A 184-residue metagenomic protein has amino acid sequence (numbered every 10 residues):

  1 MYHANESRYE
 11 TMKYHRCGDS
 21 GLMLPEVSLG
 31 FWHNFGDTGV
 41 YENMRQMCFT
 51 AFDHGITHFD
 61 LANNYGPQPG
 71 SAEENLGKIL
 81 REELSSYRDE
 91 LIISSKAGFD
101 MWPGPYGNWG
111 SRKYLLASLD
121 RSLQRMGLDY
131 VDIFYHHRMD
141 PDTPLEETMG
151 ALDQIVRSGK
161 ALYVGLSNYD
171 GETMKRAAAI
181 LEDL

Functional and structural regions predicted by a protein language model:
M1-L91, R157: N-terminal binding-site loop/beta-alpha segment at the start of enzyme catalytic domains that lines or forms
G18-G36, S94-G107, Y130-Y135: N-terminal small/glycine-rich loop or linker at the start of catalytic domains across soluble metabolic enzymes
F31, L61-N63, L91, S95-A97 (+2 more regions): A cross-domain feature marking catalytic cores of carbohydrate-active enzymes and several ubiquitous metabolic/repair
F49, D100-L184: Glycine/proline-rich, positively charged, aromatic-decorated active-site loop/lid region on the catalytic face
T57, L61, S95, T143 (+1 more regions): Ser/Thr-centric signal marking residues that sit in or immediately flank functional binding/regulatory motifs
A72-L76, D89, I93, S111 (+2 more regions): Generic hydrophobic, aliphatic-rich segments that mediate packing or membrane embedding
